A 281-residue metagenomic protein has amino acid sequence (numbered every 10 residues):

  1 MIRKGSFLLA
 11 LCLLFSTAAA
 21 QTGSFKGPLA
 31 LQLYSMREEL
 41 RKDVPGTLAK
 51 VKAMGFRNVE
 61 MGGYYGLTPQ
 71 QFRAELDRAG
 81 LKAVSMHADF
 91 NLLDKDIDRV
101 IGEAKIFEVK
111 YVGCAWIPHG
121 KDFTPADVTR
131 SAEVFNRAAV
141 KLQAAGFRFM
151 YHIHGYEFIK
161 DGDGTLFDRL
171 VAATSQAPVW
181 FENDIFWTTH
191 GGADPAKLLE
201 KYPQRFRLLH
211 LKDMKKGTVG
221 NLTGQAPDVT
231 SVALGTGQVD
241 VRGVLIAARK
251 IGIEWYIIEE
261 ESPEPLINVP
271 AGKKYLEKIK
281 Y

Functional and structural regions predicted by a protein language model:
I2, A19-Y111, Q204, K278-Y281: N-terminal pre-domain/capping segments
S6-S16: Bacterial N-terminal signal peptides
G27-Q32, V59-M61, A83-A88, V112-C114 (+4 more regions): Hydrophobic faces of well-ordered beta-strands that scaffold small-molecule active sites in alpha/beta enzyme cores
L31, V51, V59, L76 (+8 more regions): Conserved, mostly hydrophobic/aromatic
Y34-M36, G62-Y64, A88-N91, I117-H119 (+4 more regions): Active-site beta-loop-alpha junctions enriched in small/polar residues
R57-N58, Y65, F90-F181, L266: Active-site acidic/histidine proton-transfer and metal-coordination neighborhood in alpha/beta enzyme cores
A144-Q238: Acidic/histidine-rich catalytic cores of soluble enzymes
P265-Y281: C-terminal helical cap(s) of enzyme catalytic domains, especially alpha/beta-barrels
